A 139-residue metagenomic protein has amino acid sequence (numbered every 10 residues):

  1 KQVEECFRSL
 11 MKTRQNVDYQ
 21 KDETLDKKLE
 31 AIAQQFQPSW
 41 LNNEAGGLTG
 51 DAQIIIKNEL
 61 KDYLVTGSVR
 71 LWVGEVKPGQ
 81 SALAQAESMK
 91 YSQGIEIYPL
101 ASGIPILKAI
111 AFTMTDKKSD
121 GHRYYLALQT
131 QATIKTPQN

Functional and structural regions predicted by a protein language model:
K1-E59: Short, well-ordered surface patches within globular domains
G50-N139: A well-ordered secondary-structure block
